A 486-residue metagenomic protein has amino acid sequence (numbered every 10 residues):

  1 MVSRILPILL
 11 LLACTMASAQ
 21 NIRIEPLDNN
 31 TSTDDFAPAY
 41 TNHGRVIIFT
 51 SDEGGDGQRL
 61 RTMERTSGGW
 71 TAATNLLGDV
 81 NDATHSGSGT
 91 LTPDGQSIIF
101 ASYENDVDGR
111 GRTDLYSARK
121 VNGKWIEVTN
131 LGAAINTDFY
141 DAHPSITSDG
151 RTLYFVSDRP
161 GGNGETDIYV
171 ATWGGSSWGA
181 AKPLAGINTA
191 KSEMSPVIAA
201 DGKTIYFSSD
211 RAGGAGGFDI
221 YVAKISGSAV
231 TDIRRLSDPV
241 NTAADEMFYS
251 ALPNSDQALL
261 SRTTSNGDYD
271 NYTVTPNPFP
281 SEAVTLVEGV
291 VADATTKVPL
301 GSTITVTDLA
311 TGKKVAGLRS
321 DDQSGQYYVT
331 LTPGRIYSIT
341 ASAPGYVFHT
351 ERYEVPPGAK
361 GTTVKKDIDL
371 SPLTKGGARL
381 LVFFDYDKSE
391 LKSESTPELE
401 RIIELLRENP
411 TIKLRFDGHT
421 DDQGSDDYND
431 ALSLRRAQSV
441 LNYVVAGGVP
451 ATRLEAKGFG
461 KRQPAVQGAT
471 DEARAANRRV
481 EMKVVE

Functional and structural regions predicted by a protein language model:
M1-I22: Bacterial Sec-dependent N-terminal signal peptides
Q20-V290, R335-I336, A359-T363: Short, conserved micro-motifs composed of acidic
S32, P372-I412, T420-Y428: Short, solvent-exposed beta-strand/turn patches at coil↔beta or beta↔helix junctions that act as interaction loops
S209, G214, D417-E486: Periplasmic OmpA-like peptidoglycan-binding domain that tethers envelope proteins to the cell wall
E288-S302, L309: Structural motif
D308-Q326: Short, acidic Ser/Thr/Gly-rich low-complexity loop/linker segments typical of extracellular and cell-surface proteins
G325, R335-G345: A short, solvent-exposed beta-strand micro-motif common in secreted/extracellular proteins
H349-V382: Extracellular beta-sheet/turn segments enriched in Thr/Pro/Gly and aliphatic residues
